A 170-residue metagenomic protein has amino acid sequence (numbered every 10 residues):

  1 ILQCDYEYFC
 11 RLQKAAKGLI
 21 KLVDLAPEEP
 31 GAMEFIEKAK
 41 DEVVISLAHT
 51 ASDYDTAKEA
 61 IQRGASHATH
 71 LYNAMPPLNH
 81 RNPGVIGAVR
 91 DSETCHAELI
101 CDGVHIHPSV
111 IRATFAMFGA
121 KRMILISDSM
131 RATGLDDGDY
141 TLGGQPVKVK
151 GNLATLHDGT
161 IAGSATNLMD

Functional and structural regions predicted by a protein language model:
I1-G84: Divalent metal-binding pocket/active-site signature
F35, L47, T56-D170: Active-site-adjacent C-terminal substructures of enzyme catalytic domains
